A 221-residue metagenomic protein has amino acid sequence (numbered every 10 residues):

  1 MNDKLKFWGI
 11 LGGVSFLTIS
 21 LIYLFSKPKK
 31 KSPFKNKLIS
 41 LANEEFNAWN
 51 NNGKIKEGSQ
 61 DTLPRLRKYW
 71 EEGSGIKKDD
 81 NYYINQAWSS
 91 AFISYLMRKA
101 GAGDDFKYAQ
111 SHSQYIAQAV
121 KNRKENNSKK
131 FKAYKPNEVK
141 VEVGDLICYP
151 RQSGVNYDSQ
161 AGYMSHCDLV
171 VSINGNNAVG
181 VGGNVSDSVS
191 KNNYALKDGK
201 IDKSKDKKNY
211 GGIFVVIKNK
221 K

Functional and structural regions predicted by a protein language model:
N2-P28: Single-pass alpha-helical membrane anchors
K29-D105: N-terminal capping segments
S32, F92, S172, G180 (+1 more regions): Secondary-structure boundary/capping motif
L38-S40, F46, D168, A178 (+1 more regions): A broad, low-specificity signal marking well-ordered, structured residues that form hydrophobic/aromatic
N47-N52, W70-E72, A102, Y149-V155 (+1 more regions): Short regulatory "switch" loops immediately downstream of catalytic or recognition motifs within protein catalytic
E57-K78, K121-K132, K197-K207: Surface-exposed intrinsically disordered loops and tails
D105-D187: ...with weaker cross-activation on analogous glycine-rich loops/strands in unrelated enzymes
N192-K221: Low-complexity, Gly/Ser/Thr/Pro-rich intrinsically disordered linker/tail segments
